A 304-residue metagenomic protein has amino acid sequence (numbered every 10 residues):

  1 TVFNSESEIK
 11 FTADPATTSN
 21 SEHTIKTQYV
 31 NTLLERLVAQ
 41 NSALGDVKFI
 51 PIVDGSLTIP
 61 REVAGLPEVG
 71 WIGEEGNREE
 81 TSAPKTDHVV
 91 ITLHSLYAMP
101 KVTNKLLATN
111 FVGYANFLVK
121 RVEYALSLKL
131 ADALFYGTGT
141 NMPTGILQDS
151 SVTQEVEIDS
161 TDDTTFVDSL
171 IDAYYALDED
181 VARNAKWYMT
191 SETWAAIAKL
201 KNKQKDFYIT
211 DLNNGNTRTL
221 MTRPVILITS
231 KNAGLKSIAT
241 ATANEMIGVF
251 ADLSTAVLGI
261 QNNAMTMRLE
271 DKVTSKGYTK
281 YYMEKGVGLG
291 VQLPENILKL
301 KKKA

Functional and structural regions predicted by a protein language model:
V2-N184, A198, G290: Acidic/polar, low-complexity extended loops/arms that serve as protein-protein interfaces in large oligomeric shells
H23-T27, E62, I72, V102 (+5 more regions): Poly-acidic low-complexity segments
T32-E35, E80-P84, Y114, R121-Y124 (+6 more regions): Short, surface-exposed linear patches
K48-P51, P67-N77, R268-A304: Protruding loop/beta-arch "assembly-hinge" segments enriched in small, turn-prone residues
V53, T58, G139-K285: Extended oligomerization regions of viral-like shell subunits
Y114-V119, L200-K203, T240, V273 (+1 more regions): Composition- and surface-driven signal marking solvent-exposed, interaction-prone regions in large proteins
